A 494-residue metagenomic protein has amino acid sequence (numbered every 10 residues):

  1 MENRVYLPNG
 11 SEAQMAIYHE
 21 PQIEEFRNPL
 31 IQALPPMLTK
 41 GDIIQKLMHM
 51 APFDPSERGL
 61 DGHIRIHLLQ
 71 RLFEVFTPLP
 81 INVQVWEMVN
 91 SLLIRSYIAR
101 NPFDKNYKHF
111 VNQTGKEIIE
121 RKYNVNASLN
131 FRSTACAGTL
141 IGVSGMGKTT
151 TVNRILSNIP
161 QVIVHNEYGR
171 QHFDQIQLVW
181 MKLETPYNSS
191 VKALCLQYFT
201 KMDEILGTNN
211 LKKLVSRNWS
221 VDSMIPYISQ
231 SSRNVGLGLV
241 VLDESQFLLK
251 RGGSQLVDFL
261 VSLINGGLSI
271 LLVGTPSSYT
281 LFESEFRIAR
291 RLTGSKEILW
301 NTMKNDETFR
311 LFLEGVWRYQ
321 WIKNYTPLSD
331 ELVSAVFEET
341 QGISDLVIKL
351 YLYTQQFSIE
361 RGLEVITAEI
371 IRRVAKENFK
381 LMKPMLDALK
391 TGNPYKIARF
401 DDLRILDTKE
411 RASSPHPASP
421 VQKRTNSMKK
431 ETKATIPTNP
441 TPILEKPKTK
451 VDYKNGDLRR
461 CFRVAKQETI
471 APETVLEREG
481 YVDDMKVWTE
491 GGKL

Functional and structural regions predicted by a protein language model:
E2-R58, L69-L72, F76, T302 (+2 more regions): C-terminal alpha-helical "lid" subdomain
S56-N112, K192: Charged, amphipathic alpha-helical linker segments immediately N-terminal to NTP-binding catalytic cores
W86, P102-K105, H109-Y123, L129-S133 (+4 more regions): Mid-core helix/loop region of P-loop NTP-binding domains shared across ATPases and GTPases
F131-N153: Walker A/P-loop nucleotide-binding motif
N153-S157, I348: The feature captures the helix immediately C-terminal to the Walker
N158-Q171, E204: Post-Walker A helix-loop "phosphate-sensing" segment adjacent to the P-loop in P-loop NTPases
M181-S189: A short hydrophobic beta-strand->loop->alpha-helix junction that borders the nucleotide-binding pocket of P-loop NTPases
M224, S229-N234, G252, D258-E331: The catalytic "switch" region of P-loop NTPases
